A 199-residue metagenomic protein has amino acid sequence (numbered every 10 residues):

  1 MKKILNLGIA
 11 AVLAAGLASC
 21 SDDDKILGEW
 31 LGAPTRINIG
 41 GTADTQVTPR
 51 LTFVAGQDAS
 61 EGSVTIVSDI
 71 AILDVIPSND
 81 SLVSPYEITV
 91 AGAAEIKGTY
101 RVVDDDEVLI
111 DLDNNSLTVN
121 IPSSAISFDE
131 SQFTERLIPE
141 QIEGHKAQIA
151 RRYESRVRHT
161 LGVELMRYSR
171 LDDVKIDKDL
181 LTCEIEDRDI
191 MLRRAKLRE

Functional and structural regions predicted by a protein language model:
M1-S19: Sec-dependent bacterial lipoprotein signal peptides
C20-T99, V103, E107-E199: Lipid interaction determinants
